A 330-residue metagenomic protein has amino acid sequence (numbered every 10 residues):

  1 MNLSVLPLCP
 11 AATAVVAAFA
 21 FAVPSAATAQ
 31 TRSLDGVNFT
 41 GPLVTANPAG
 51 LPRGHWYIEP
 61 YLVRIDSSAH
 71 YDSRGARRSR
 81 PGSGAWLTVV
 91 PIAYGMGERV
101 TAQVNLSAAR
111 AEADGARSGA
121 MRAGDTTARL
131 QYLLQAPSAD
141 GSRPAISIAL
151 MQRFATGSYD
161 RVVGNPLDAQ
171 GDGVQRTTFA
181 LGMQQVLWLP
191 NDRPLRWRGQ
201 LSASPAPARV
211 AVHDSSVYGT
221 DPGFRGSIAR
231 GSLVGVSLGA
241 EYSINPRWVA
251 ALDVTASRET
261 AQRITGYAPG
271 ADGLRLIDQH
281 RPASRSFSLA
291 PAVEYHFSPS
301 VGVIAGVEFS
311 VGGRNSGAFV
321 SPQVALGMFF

Functional and structural regions predicted by a protein language model:
A26-A69, S138-S147: Outer-membrane beta-barrel biogenesis signature
T31-L34, V63-T88, L167-A169: Surface-exposed strand-loop-strand hairpins of Gram-negative outer-membrane beta-barrel proteins
G41-P42, G54-W56, W86-V90, G124-L130 (+6 more regions): Hydrophobic, lipid-facing positions within transmembrane beta-strands of outer-membrane proteins
A46-N47, I58, V90-M96, A128-L134 (+8 more regions): Residues on the lipid-exposed face of transmembrane beta-strands in outer-membrane beta-barrel proteins
N47-H55, R99, A136-I146, W188-W197 (+3 more regions): Short loop/turn motifs that connect adjacent beta-strands in outer-membrane beta-barrel proteins
Y57-E59, T101-Q103, R129, A145-A149 (+4 more regions): Residue-level detector of the transmembrane beta-barrel scaffold of outer-membrane proteins
I65, A69-R78, P222-F330: Outer membrane beta-barrel transmembrane domains
R110-R230, G273-A283: Outer-membrane pore/translocation modules
